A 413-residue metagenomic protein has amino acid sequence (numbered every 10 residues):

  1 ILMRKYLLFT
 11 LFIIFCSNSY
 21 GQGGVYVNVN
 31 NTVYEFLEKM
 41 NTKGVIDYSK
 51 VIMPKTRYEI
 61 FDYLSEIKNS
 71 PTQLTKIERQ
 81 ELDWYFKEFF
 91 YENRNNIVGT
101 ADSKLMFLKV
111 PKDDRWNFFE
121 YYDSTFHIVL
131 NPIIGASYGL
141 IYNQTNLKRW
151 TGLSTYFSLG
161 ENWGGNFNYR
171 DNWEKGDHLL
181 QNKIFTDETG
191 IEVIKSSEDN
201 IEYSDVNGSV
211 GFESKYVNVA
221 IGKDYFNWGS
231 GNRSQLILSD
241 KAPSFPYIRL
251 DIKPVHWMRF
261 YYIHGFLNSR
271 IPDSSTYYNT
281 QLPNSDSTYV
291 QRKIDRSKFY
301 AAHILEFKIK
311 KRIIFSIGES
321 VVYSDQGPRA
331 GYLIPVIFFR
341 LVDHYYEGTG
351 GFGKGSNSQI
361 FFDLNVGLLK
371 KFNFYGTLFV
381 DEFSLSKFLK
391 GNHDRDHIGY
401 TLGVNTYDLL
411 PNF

Functional and structural regions predicted by a protein language model:
Y6-F15: Sec-dependent N-terminal signal peptides
S17-G21: Sec/Tat signal peptide C-region and signal peptidase I cleavage site
Q22-G23, F36, N41-K43, K50-V98: Short, solvent-exposed alpha-helical surface patches in non-cytosolic proteins
V27-F36, E88-L147, F157, E161-F167 (+4 more regions): Transmembrane beta-strand segments of Gram-negative outer membrane beta-barrel proteins
S49-V51, S70-Q80, F119-I128, S158 (+6 more regions): Short loop/turn motifs that connect adjacent beta-strands in outer-membrane beta-barrel proteins
F126, L130-A136, F167-D171, F212 (+4 more regions): Transmembrane beta-barrel strands of outer-membrane/channel proteins
F157-E161, G165-F167, N172-Y261: Well-ordered mid-protein domain cores that form the structural environment of catalytic cofactors
N227, L238-F413: Signature for the C-terminal beta-barrel architecture of outer-membrane proteins
